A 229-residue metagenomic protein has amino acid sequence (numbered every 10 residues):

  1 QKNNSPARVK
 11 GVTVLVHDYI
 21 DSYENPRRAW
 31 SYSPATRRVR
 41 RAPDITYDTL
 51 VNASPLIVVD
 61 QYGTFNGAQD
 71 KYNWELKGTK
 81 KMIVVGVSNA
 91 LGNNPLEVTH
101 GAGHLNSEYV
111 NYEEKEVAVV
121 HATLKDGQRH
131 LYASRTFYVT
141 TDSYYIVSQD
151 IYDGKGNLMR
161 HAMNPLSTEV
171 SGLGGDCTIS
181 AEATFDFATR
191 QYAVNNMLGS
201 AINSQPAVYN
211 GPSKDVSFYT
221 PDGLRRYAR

Functional and structural regions predicted by a protein language model:
K2-Q69, L105, Y109-P212: Gly/Pro-enriched, hydrophobic low-complexity segments that function as extracytoplasmic propeptides/linkers
V12-V14, R27, V216-T220, R226-R229: Secondary-structure boundary/capping micro-motif
Q69-A133, T220-R229: Mature hydrolase/peptidase catalytic cores and their serpin-fold inhibitory cores, especially in secreted
